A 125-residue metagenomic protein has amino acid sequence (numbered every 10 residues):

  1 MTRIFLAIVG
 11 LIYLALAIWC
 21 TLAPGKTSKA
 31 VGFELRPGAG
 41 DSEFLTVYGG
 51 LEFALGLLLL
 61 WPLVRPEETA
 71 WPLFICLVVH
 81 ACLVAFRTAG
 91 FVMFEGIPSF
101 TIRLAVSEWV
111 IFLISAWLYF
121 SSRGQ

Functional and structural regions predicted by a protein language model:
M1-Y13: Cytosolic juxtamembrane helix and N-cap/initiation of the first transmembrane helix
I12-S42: Hydrophobic transmembrane helix segments
V31-D41, V64-P72, V92-F94: Short juxtamembrane and helix-loop transition motifs at transmembrane-helix boundaries in membrane proteins
G40-L63, V78-C82: Core segments of alpha-helical transmembrane spans in multipass integral membrane proteins
T46-G50, P98-I114: Individual transmembrane alpha-helices with interfacial aromatic-anchor signatures
F74-R87, W109-I111: Hydrophobic alpha-helical membrane segments
A85-I102, F120-R123: Membrane-helix boundary connector in multi-pass membrane proteins
V110-Q125: Membrane-water interface at the C-terminal end of transmembrane alpha helices
